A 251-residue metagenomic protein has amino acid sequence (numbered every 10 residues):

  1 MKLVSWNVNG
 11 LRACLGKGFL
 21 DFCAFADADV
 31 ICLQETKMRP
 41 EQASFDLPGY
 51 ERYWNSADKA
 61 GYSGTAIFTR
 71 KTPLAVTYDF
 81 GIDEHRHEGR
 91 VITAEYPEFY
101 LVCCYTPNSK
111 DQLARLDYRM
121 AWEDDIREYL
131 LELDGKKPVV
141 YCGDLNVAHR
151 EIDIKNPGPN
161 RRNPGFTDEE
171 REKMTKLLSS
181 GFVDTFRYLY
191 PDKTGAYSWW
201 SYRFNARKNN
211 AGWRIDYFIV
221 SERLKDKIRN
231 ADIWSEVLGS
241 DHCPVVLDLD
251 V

Functional and structural regions predicted by a protein language model:
M1-L47, E51, A57-S63, Y78: N-terminal, active-site-proximal structural segment of metallo-dependent hydrolase catalytic domains
M1-N9, E98-K110, C142: Active-site-proximal beta-strand elements of phosphoester/diester hydrolases
N7, C23-E41, L101, L130-E151 (+4 more regions): Active-site beta-strand/loop signature of hydrolases that rely on acidic residues for catalysis
V30, E51, W122-A211, I215: Metal-dependent phosphoesterases centered on the DNase I-like endonuclease/exonuclease/phosphatase
K37, Q42-S109: Structured beta-strand-rich core segments of catalytic domains in phosphoester-bond hydrolases
A60-A75, F204-D226: Conserved beta strand-loop-helix elements of the APE1-like EEP
R70, A94-P97, S221-E222, L247-V251: Active-site beta-strand termini and strand-to-loop segments that position acidic
G81-I82, P107-E123, G158-R162: Surface-exposed cleft-lining segments at the edges of enzyme active sites
